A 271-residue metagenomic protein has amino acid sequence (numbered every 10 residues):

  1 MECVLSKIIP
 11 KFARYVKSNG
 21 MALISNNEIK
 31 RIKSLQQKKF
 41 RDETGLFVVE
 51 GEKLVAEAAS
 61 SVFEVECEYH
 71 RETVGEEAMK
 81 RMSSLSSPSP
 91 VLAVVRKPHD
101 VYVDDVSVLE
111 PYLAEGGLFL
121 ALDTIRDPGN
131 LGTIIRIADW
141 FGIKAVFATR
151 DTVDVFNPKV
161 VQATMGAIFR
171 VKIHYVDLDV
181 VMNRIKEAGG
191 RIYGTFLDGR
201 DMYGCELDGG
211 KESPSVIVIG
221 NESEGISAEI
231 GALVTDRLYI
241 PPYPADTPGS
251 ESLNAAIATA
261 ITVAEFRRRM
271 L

Functional and structural regions predicted by a protein language model:
K11, Y15-E68, V153: Boundary-proximal intrinsically disordered activation/regulatory segments immediately upstream of a helical core
G51, R126-I134, S250-I257: Amphipathic alpha-helical repeat scaffolds
V74-R96: Glycine/small-residue-rich loop that forms an oxyanion/phosphate-binding "nest" at active or ligand-binding sites
D104-M202: RNA substrate-binding interface of SAM-dependent RNA methyltransferases
W140, V155, Q162-G166, A228-L271: Structured adenosyl-cofactor binding patch, chiefly the S-adenosyl-L-methionine
G194-S250: Active-site/ligand-binding-proximal alpha/beta "capping" segment
